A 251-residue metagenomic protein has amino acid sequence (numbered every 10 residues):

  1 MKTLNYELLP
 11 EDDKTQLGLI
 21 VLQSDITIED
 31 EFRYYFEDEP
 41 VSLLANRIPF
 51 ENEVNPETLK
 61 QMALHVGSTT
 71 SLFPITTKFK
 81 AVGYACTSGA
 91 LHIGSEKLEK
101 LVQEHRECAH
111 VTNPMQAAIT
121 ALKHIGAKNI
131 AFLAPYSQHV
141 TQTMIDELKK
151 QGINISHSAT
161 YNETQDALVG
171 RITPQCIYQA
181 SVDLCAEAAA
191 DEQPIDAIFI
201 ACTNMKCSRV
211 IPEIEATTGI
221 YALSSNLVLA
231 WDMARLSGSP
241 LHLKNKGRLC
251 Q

Functional and structural regions predicted by a protein language model:
M1-T69, Y136-T141, I145-C176: N-terminal glycine-rich anion-binding loop in soluble enzyme alpha/beta folds
L19, H124-Q151, G238-Q251: Short, glycine-/small-residue-rich phosphate/pyrophosphate-handling segment
V41-L44, A131-F132, G152-S158, G219-N226 (+1 more regions): Short hydrophobic/aromatic-enriched beta-strand-loop microsegments
A63-M115, I200-N204, S208, P212: N-terminal glycine-rich phosphate/adenylate-binding segment common to multiple enzyme folds
E99-L122, I214-M233: Short, acidic/small-residue loops that bind anionic groups at enzyme active sites
E163-G170, Y221-H242: Short, flexible loop segments at boundaries between secondary-structure elements
Y178-T218, S224, L229-A230: Hydrophobic alpha-helical
